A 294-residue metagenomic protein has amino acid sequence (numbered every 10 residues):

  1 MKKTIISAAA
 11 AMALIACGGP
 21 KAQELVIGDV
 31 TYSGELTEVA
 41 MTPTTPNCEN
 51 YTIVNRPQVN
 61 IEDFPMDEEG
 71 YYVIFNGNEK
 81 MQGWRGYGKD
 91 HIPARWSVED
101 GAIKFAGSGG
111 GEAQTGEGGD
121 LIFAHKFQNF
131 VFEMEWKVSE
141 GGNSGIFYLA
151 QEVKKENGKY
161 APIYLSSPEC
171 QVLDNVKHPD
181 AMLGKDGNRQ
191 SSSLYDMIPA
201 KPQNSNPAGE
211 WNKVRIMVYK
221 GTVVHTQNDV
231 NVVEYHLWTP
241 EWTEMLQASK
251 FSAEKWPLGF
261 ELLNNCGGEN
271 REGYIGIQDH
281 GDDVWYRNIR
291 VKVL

Functional and structural regions predicted by a protein language model:
M1-K2, P20: Generic cytosolic/nucleocytoplasmic N-terminal low-complexity/intrinsically disordered segments
K2-A8: Sec-dependent signal peptide recognition, specifically the positively charged N-region followed immediately by
A11-M12: Repetitive helical segments and hydrophobic/amphipathic motifs
I15-A16: C-terminal motif of bacterial Sec signal peptides marking the signal peptidase cleavage site
G19-L294: Carbohydrate-interacting regions of secretory-pathway proteins
